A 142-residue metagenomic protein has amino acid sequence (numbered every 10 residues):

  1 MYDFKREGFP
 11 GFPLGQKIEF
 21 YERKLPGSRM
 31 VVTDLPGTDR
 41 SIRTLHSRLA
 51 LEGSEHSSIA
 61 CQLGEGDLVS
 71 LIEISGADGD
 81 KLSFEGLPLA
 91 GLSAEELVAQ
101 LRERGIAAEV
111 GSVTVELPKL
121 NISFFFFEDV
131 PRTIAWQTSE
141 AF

Functional and structural regions predicted by a protein language model:
M1-F142: Short helix/turn-capping signatures at newly exposed starts of structured segments
